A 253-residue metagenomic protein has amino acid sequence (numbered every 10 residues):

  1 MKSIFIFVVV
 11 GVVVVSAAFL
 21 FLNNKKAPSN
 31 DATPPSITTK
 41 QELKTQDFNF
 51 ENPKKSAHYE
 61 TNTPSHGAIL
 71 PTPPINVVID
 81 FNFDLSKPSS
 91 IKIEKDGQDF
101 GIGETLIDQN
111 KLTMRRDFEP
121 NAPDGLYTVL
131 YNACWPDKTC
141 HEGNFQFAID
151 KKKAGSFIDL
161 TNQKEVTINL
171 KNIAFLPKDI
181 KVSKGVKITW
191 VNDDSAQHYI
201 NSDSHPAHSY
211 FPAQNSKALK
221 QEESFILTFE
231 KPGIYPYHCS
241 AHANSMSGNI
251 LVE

Functional and structural regions predicted by a protein language model:
M1-V10: N-terminal Sec-pathway targeting helices
I6, A17-K25: Juxtamembrane cytosolic interface motif at the C-terminal end of transmembrane helices
L22-T63, A68, T72-E104, Q109 (+1 more regions): Extracytoplasmic copper-binding redox domains, predominantly the cupredoxin/blue-copper superfamily
F100, K138-E142: A structural signal for beta-strand boundary/capping segments at domain termini and interdomain linkers
M114-R116: Charge-dense, helix-prone N-terminal extensions
E119-L126, E230-G233: Surface-exposed, short loops/turns at beta-strand junctions within beta-sandwich domains
C134-T139, Y237: Short, solvent-exposed loop/turn segments at the edges of extracellular beta-sandwich modules
N144-Q146: Terminal edge beta-strands and adjacent linker/stalk segments of extracellular immunoglobulin-superfamily beta-sandwich
